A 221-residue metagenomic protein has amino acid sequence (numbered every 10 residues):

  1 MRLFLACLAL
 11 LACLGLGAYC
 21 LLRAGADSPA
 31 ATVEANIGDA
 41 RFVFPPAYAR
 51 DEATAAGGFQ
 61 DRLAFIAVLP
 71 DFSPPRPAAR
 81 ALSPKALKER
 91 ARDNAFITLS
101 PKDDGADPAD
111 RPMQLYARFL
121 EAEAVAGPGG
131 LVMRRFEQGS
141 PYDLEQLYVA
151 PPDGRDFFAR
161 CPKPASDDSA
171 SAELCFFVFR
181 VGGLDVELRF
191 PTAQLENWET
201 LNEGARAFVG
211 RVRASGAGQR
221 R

Functional and structural regions predicted by a protein language model:
R2-R23: Hydrophobic membrane-insertion alpha-helices, especially the h-region of bacterial N-terminal signal peptides
G25-E137: N-terminal "mature-domain start" segment
V33-I37, Y148, F177-F179: Short acidic-hydrophobic surface loop/beta-edge motif
Y48, P162-A165, F190-T192: A mature extracytoplasmic/lumenal domain signature
V125-A170: Signature of long, low-cysteine stretches enriched in small and polar/charged residues
S171-E187: Extended hydrophobic
G183-R221: Surface-exposed amphipathic alpha-helical segments
